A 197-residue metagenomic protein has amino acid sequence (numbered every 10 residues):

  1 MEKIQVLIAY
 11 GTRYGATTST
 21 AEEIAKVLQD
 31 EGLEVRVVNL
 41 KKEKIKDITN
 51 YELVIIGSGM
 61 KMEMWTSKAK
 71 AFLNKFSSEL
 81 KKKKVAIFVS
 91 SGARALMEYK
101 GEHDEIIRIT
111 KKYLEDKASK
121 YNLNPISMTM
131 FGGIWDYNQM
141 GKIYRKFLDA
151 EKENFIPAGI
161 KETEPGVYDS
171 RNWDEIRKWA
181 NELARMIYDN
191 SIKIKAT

Functional and structural regions predicted by a protein language model:
E2, S19, D30-E31, R36 (+1 more regions): FMN-binding flavodoxin-like domain, especially the glycine-rich phosphate-binding loop
E2-D30: N-terminal beta1-alpha1 ligand-phosphate binding loop
R13-Y14, K42, G92, W135: Short, glycine/serine-rich, charged loops/turns that create anion-binding and catalytic segments at active sites
E34-K44: A short glycine-rich beta-strand->turn/loop micro-motif centered on a GG-aromatic cluster
I48-T49, L80: A short, aliphatic-rich alpha-helical micro-motif
S58: Glycine-rich, N-terminal phosphate-binding loop of Rossmann-like dinucleotide-binding domains
